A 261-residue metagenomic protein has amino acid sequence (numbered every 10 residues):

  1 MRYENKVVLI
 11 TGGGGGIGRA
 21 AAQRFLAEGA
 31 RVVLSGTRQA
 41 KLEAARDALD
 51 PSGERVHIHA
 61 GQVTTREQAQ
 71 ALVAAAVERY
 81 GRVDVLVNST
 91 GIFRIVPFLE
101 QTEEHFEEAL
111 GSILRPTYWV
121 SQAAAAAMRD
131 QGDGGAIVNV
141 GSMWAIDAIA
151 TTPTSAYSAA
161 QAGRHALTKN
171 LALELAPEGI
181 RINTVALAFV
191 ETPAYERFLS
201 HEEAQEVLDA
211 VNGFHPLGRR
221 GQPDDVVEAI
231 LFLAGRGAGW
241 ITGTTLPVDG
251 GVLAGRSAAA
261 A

Functional and structural regions predicted by a protein language model:
G12-G16: Conserved glycine-rich cofactor-binding loop
E28-A44: Conserved glycine-rich Rossmann-like NAD(P)H-binding loop of the short-chain dehydrogenase/reductase
P97-F98, T102-L110, V207, V211: Substrate-binding pocket helix/loop in short-chain dehydrogenase/reductase
S121, A160, T168: Active-site helix of classical SDR
A126, L173-P177, G239: Alpha-helical segment proximal to the catalytic Tyr-Lys
S142: Residue(s) in the substrate-gating loop at a strand-loop-helix junction that position the organic substrate next
L231, T242-A261: Short C-terminal tail/terminal secondary-structure segment of NAD(P)H-dependent dehydrogenase/reductase domains
